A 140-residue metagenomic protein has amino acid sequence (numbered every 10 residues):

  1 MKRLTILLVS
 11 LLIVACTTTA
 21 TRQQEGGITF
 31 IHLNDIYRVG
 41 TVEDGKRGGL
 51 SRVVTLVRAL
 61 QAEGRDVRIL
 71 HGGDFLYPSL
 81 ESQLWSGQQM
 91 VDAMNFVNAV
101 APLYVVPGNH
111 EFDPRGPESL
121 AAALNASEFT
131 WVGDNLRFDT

Functional and structural regions predicted by a protein language model:
M1-L4: Positively charged n-region of N-terminal signal peptides that target proteins for export
L7-A15: Bacterial N-terminal signal peptides
T17-T140: Acidic, metal/ion-coordinating pockets
